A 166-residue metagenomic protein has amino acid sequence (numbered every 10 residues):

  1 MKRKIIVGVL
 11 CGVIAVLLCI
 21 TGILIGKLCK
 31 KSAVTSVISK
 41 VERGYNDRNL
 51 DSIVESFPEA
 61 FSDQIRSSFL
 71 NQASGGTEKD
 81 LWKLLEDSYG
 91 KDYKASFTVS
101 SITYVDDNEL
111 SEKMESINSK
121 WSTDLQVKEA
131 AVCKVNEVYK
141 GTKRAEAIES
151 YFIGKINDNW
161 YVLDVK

Functional and structural regions predicted by a protein language model:
M1-K2, Y161: Long, acidic/polar, low-complexity amphipathic helices and coiled-coil-like
K2-E55, E59-G75: Short, low-complexity N-terminal intrinsically disordered segments enriched in polar/charged residues
A33, A130-V132, V162: A generic structural signal for ordered secondary structure
V54-Q126: Short solvent-exposed beta->alpha transition segments
F57, E137-Y139: Short beta-strand segments enriched in hydrophobic/aromatic residues within well-folded beta-rich domains
S122-V127, G154-D158: A short, structured loop/turn motif at beta-sheet edges
L125-E137: A short hydrophobic beta-strand element
Y139-K166: Short beta-strand edge/turn micro-motifs at domain boundaries
